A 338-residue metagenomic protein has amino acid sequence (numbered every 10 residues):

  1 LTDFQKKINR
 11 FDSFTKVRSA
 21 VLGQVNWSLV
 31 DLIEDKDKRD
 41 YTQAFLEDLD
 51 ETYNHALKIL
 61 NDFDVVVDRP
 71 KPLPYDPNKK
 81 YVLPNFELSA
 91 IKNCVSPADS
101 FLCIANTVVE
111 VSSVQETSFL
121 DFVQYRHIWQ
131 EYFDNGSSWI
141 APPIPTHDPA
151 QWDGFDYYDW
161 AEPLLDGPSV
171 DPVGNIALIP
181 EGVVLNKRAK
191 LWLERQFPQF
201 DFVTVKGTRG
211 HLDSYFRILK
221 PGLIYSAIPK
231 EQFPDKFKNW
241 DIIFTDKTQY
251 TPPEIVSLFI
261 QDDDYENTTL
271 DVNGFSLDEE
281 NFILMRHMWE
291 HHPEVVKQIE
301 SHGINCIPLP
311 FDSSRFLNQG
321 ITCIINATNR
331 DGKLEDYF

Functional and structural regions predicted by a protein language model:
L1-F338: The feature marks the mature, well-folded catalytic cores of soluble enzymes
